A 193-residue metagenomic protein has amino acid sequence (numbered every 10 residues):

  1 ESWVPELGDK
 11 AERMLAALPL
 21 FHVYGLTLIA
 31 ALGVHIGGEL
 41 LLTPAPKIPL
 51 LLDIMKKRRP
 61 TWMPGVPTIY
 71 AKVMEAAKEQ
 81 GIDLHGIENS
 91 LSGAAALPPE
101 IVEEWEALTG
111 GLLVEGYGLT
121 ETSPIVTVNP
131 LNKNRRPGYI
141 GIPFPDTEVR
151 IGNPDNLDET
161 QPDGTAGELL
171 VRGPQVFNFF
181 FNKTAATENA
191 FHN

Functional and structural regions predicted by a protein language model:
E1-R13, F21-T61, A76-A77: Conserved AMP-binding/adenylation subdomain of ANL enzymes
A17-H22, A95: Conserved AMP-binding
H35-G38, P60-G65, M74-R135, E148 (+1 more regions): Gly/Ser/Thr-rich phosphate-binding loop
K47, I69-Y70, L97, V176: Alpha-helix capping/helix-boundary segments
G110, P174-N193: Conserved ANL (AMP-binding/adenylate-forming) active-site segment centered on the GW(Y/F)…HTG consensus within
G138-F144, T160, A190-N193: Short Gly/Pro-enriched turn/cap motifs at secondary-structure boundaries
G141, Q161-G164, N178-N182: Active-site glycine/GP-rich loop and adjacent strand/helix microenvironment that borders small-molecule binding pockets
R150-L170, A190: Conserved beta-loop-beta connector loops within the AMP-binding
